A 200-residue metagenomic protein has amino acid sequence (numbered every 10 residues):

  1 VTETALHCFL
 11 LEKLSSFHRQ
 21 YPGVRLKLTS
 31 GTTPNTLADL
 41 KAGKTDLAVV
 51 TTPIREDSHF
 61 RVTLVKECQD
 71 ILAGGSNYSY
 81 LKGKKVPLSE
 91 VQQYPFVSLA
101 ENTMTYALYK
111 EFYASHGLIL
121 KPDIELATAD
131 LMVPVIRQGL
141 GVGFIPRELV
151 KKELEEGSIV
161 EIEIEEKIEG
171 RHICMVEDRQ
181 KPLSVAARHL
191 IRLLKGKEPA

Functional and structural regions predicted by a protein language model:
V1-E3, P95-E101, E163: Short beta-strand->loop
V1-E56, L126: Central regulatory/effector-binding core of bacterial HTH transcription factors
F9, I162-A200: A late-sequence structural motif
L14-Y21, K44, S89, Y106-I119: Ligand-binding cleft/hinge of the Venus flytrap
T32-L37, K41-K44, T51, K110-I162: Hydrophobic hinge/microswitch elements
H59-F96, A100: Flexible hinge/capping segments at coil-to-helix
R61-I71, E156-E169: Short beta-strand->loop
Y80-K82, P95-H116, L183-A187, I191: Secondary-structure junction motif
